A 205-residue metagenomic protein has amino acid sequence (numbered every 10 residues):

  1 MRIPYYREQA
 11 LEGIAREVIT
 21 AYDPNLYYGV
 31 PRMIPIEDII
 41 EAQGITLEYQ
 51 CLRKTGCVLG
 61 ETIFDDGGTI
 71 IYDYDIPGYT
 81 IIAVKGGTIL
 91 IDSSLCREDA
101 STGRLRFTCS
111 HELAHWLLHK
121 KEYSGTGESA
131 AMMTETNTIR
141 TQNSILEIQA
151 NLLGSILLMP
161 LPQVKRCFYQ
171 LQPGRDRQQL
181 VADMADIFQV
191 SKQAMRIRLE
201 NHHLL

Functional and structural regions predicted by a protein language model:
M1-L205: Active-site hotspot residues in diverse enzymes, especially metal/ion-binding acidic/histidine motifs
